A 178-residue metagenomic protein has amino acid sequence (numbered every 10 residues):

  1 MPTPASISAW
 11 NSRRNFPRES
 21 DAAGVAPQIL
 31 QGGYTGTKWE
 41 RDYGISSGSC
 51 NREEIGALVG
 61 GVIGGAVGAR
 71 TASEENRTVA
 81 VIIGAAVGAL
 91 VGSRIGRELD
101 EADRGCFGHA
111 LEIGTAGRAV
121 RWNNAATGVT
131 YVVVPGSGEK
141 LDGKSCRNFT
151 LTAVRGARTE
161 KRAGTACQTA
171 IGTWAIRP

Functional and structural regions predicted by a protein language model:
M1-T3, G60, A166: Classical secretory targeting signals
A5-I7, N11, F16-Y34, Y43 (+1 more regions): Extended interaction-bearing regions that mediate binding to partners or small molecules
R41-I113: Short, low-complexity, glycine-enriched hydrophobic/amphipathic alpha-helices that associate with lipid bilayers
